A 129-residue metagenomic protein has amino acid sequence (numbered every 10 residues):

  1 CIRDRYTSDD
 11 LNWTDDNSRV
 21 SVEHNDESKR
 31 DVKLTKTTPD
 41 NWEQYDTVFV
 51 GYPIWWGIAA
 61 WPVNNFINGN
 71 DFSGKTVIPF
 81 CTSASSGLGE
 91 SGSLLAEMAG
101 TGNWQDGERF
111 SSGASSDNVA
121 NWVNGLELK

Functional and structural regions predicted by a protein language model:
C1-I2, L88: Generic structural signal for well-ordered, non-membrane alpha-helical segments in soluble metabolic enzymes
R3, T47-G51, I78-C81, D106: Structural recognition of the beta-strand scaffold that forms the well-ordered cores of secreted hydrolase catalytic
R3-V50, G57-A59, N64, N68 (+1 more regions): N-terminal beta1-alpha1-beta2 submodule of the flavodoxin-like/Rossmannoid cofactor-binding fold
E43-V48, S73-T76, G102-Q105, K129: Loop/turn elements at helix/coil->beta-strand transitions in domains of secreted/extracellular proteins
W55-G57, A84: A short acidic, glycine/proline-enriched capping/turn motif at secondary-structure boundaries, especially helix N-cap
N68-G74, M98-A99: Short, conserved loop/helix-junction motifs that constitute active-site signature segments in enzyme catalytic cores
I78-A114: Short, glycine-/small-residue-rich phosphate/pyrophosphate-handling segment
